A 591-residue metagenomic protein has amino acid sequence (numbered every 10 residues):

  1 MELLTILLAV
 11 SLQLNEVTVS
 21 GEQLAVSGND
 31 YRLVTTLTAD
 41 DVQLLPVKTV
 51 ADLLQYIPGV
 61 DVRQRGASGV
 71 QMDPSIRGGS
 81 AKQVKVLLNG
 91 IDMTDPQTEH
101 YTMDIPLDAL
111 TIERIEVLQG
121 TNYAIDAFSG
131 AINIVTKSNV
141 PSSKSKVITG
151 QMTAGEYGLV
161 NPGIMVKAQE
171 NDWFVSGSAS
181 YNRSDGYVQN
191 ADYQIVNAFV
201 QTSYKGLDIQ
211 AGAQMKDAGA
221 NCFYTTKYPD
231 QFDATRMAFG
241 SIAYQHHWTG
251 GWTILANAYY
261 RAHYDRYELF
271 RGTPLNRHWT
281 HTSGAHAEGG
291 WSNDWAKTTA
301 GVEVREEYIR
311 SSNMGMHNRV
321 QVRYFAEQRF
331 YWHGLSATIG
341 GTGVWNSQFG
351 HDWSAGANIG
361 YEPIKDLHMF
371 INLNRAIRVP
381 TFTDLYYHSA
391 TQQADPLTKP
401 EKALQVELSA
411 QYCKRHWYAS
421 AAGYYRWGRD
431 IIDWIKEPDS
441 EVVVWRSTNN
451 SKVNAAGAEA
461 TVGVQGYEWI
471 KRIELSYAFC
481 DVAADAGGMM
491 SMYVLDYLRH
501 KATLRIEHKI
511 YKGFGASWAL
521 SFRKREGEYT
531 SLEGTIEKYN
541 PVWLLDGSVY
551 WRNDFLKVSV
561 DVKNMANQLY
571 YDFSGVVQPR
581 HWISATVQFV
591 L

Functional and structural regions predicted by a protein language model:
N15-L44, D73: N-terminal periplasmic "start-of-domain" segments of outer-membrane beta-barrel proteins
A51, Q55-D92, E113, G120: Extracytoplasmic beta-strand/coil segments of soluble accessory domains associated with Gram-negative outer-membrane
P106-T149: A beta-strand signature from Gram-negative outer-membrane beta-barrel systems, especially the internal plug domain
K167, S203-K205, I371, I473 (+1 more regions): Conserved C-terminal beta-signal and adjacent last beta-strands/turns of outer-membrane beta-barrel proteins
A168-R183, A258, R266, W295-R305 (+2 more regions): Surface-exposed extracellular loop regions of Gram-negative outer-membrane beta-barrel proteins
S184-F199, L207-T282, Q392: Flexible loop and strand-edge segments within Gram-negative outer membrane beta-barrel domains
T225-H247, E362, H368, N372-R429 (+2 more regions): Outer-membrane beta-barrel signature, preferentially recognizing the C-terminal barrel domain of Gram-negative
K297-T299, F330-Y331, L335, Y425-W427 (+3 more regions): Gram-negative outer-membrane beta-barrel transporters
